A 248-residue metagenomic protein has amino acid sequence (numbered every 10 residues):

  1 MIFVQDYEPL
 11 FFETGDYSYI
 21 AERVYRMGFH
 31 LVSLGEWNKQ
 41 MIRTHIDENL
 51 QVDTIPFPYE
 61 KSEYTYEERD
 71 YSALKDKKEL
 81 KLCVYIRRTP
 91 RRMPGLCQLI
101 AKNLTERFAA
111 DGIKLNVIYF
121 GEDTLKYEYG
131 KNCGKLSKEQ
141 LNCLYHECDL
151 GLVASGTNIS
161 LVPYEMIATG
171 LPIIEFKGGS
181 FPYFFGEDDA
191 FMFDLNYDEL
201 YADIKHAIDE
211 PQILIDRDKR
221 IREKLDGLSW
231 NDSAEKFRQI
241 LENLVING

Functional and structural regions predicted by a protein language model:
M1-L10: Active-site proximal beta-strand in glycosyltransferases
T14-V32: Membrane-proximal helix-turn-helix segments that form the acceptor-binding/catalytic region of lipid-linked
R26-Y66: Donor nucleotide-sugar binding/catalytic pocket of nucleotide-sugar-dependent glycosyltransferases
T44, Y59-E128: Conserved catalytic-core segment of nucleotide-activated headgroup transferases in glycan assembly
C143-N158, L171: Acidic donor-binding loop of glycosyltransferase active sites
E165, G178-M192: Short acidic/histidine- and often glycine-rich active-site loop of Leloir-type glycosyltransferases that engages
E187-D198, H206-P211: Conserved acidic donor-binding segment of nucleotide-sugar-dependent glycosyltransferases
L195, Q212-V245: A charged, aromatic-enriched C-terminal amphipathic alpha-helix characteristic of glycosyltransferases across folds
